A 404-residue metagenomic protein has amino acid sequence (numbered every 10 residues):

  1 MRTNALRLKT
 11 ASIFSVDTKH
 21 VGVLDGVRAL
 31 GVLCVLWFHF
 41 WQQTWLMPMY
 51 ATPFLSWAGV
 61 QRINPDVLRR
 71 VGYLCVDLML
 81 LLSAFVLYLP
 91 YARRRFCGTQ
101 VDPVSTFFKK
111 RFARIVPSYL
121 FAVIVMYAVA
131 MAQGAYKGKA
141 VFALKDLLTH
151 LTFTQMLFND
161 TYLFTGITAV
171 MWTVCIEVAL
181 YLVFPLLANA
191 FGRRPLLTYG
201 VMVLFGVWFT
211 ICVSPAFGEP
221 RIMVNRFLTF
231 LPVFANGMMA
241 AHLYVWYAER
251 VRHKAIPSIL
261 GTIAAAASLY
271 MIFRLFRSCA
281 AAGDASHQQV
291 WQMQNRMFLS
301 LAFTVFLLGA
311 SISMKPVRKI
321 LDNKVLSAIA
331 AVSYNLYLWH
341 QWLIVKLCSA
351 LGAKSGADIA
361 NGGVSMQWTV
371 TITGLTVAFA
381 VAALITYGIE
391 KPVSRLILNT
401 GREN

Functional and structural regions predicted by a protein language model:
M1-I211, A216-F217, S327, V332-S333 (+1 more regions): Membrane-cytosol interface segments of multi-pass membrane proteins, especially ER/Golgi lipid-handling enzymes
F14-V27, P65-G72, I222-L231, H253-L260 (+4 more regions): Membrane-interface helix-boundary signature
Y73, F234, M239, G261-K391: Alpha-helical transmembrane segments of multi-pass integral membrane proteins
Y73-C75, A169-E177, N225-M238, R296-M297: Membrane-interface micro-motifs in multi-pass membrane enzymes
C97, Y136, A188-L197, Y244-I256 (+1 more regions): Membrane-interface helix-boundary motifs at transmembrane edges
K137-L148, R221-I222, F227, A282-Q288: Extracytoplasmic catalytic-loop and juxtamembrane helix elements of membrane-embedded, polyprenol/dolichol-linked
N159, W208-R221, Y270-R277, I312: Transmembrane-helix signature of polytopic, lipid-linked glycan biosynthesis machinery
I211-T229, N236, L243, Y247-V251: Surface-exposed beta-loop-beta
